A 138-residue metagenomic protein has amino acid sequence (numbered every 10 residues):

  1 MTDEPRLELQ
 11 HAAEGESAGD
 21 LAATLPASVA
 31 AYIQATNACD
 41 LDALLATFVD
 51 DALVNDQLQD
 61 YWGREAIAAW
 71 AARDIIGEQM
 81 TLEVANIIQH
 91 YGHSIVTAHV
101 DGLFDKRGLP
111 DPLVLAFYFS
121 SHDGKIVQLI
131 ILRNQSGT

Functional and structural regions predicted by a protein language model:
M1-A46, T138: Short, low-complexity N-terminal intrinsically disordered segments enriched in polar/charged residues
T2-G19, A68-T138: A beta-strand edge to alpha-helix "cap/lid" segment located at domain peripheries
A31-Q34, Q57, G77: Short, flexible active-site loop motifs that bind/organize anionic cofactors or intermediates
T36, F48-D51, D74, R133: Alpha-helix boundary/capping residues
D42, D50, V127: Glycine-centered loop/turn positions within well-structured domains that cap or flank conserved ligand/cofactor-binding
D51-W62: A short gly/proline-enriched turn/hairpin at secondary-structure junctions
Y61-A69: Short beta-edge strand/loop motif at the mouth of beta-sheet-based domains
